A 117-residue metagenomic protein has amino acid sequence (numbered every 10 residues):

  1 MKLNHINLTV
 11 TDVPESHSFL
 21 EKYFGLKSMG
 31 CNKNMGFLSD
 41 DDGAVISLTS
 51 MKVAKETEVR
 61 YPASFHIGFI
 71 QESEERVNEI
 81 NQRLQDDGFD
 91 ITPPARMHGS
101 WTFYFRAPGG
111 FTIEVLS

Functional and structural regions predicted by a protein language model:
M1-P14, F65-F69: N-terminal beta-strand motif that seeds the catalytic metal site of vicinal oxygen chelate
D12-K27: Amphipathic alpha-helical segments
E15-S18, E74-E79: Short, conserved charged micro-motifs
G25-C31, D90-P93: Short secondary-structure junctions
K27-Y61, T112-S117: Conserved short beta-strand elements that form part of the metal-binding/catalytic scaffold of enzyme active sites
D42-V45, E72-V77: Short, charged/polar surface micro-motifs in flexible loops or helix N-caps
N81-S117: Vicinal oxygen chelate
